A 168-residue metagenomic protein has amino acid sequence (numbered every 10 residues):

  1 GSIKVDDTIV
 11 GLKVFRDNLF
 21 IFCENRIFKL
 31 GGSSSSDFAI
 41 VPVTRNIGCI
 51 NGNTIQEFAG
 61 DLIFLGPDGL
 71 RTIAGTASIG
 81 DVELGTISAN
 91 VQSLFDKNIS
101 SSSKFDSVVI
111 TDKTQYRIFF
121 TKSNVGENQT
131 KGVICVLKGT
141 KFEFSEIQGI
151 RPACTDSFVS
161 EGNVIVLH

Functional and structural regions predicted by a protein language model:
K4-H168: Beta-sheet-dominated scaffold domains
